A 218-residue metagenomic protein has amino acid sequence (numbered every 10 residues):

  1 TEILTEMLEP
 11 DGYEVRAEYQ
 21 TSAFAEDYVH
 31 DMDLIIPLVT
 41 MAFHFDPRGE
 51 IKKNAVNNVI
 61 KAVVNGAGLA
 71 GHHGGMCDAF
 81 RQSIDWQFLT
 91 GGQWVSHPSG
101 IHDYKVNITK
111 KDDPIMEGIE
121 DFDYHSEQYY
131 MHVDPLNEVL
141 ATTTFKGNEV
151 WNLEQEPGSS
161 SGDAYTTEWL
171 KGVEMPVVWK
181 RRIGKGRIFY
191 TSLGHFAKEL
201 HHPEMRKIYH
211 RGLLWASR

Functional and structural regions predicted by a protein language model:
T1-M32: Aromatic-Pro/Gly-enriched surface loop or interdomain linker that acts as a lid/target-recognition segment
E9-D11, G92-G184: Catalytic beta-strand/loop cores that center a nucleophilic Ser/Cys/Thr and support acyl-enzyme chemistry
V15-E18, L34-L38, V63, G68-G71 (+2 more regions): Structural recognition of the beta-strand scaffold that forms the well-ordered cores of secreted hydrolase catalytic
Q20-D27, N57, G172-V178: Alpha-helical scaffolding within the catalytic cores of extracellular/periplasmic polymer-degrading hydrolases
S22-F24, T40-H44, G75-A79, F145-G147 (+1 more regions): Solvent-exposed loop/turn segments at secondary-structure junctions within structured extracellular/periplasmic domains
A42-G118: A glycine-rich, often tryptophan-bearing local segment used as a flexible ligand/cofactor-contacting loop or short
A197-R206: A short acidic/glycine-rich loop-to-helix N-cap element
Y209-S217: Short, hydrophobic alpha-helical segments
